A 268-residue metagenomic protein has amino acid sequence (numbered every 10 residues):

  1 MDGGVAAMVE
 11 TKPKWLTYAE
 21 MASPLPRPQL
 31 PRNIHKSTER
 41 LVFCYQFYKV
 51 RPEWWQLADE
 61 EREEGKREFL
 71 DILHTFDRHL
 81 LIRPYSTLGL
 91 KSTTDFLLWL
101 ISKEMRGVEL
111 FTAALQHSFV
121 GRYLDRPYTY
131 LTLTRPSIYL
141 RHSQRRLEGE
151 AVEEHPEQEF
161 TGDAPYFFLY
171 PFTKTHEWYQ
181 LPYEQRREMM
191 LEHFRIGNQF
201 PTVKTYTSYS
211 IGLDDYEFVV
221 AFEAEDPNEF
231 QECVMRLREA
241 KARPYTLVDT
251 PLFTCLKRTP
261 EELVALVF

Functional and structural regions predicted by a protein language model:
M1-A7: Short, Lys/Arg-enriched N-terminal segments with co-localized hydrophobic residues within the first ~10-30 amino acids
G3, R187, R236-R238: Short, solvent-exposed amphipathic alpha-helical segments in soluble enzyme and RNA/protein-processing domains
V9-D77, K103-F111, Y130-Q199, I211 (+2 more regions): Short S/T/G/P-rich N-terminal loop/turn motif that feeds into the first structured element of a domain
I72-T94, G121-P136, F194-V219, C233 (+1 more regions): Short, glycine- and small/hydrophobic-rich beta-strand elements in well-ordered beta-sheets
G89-L90, G107, V120-R122, E159-T161: Short, charge-rich binding segments
G107-F111, H117, G121-Y128: Short, solvent-exposed secondary-structure capping/transition elements
L110-S118, E232-E239: Short amphipathic alpha-helices in soluble, non-transmembrane regions that often serve as interface/regulatory elements
